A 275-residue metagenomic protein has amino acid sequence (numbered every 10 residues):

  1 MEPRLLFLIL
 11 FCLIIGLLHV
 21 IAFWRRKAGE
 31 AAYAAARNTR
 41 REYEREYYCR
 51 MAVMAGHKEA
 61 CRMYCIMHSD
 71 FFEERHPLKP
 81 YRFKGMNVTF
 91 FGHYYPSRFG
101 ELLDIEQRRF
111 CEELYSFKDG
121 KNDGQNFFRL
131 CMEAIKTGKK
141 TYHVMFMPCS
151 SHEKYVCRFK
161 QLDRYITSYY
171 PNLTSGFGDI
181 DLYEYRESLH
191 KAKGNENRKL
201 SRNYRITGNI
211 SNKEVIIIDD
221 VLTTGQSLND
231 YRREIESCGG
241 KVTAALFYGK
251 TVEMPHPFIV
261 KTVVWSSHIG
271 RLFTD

Functional and structural regions predicted by a protein language model:
E2-R26: N-terminal signal-anchor transmembrane alpha helix of single-pass membrane proteins, serving as the membrane-anchoring
R25-H68: Alpha-helical protein-protein interaction scaffolds
E59-K140, D181-S211, G249-E253: Active-site-facing substrate-recognition patch
D119-G120, P148-K154: Short histidine/acidic/glycine/proline-rich micro-motifs that form metal- and phosphate-coordinating active-site loops
K140-S150: Short glycine-rich phosphate-binding loop at a beta-alpha junction
R158-R164: Charged helix-capping and loop-helix junction motifs
N172-D181: A short coil-to-beta-strand element that immediately follows conserved catalytic motifs
D179, S188-T274: PRPP/pyrophosphate-binding module of the type I phosphoribosyltransferase fold
